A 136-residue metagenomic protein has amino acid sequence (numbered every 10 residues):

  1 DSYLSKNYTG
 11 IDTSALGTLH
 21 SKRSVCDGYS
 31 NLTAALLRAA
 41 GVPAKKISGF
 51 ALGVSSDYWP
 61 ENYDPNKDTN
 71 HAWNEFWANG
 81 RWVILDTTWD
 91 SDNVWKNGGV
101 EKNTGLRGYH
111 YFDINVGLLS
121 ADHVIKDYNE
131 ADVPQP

Functional and structural regions predicted by a protein language model:
D1-S24, L32-A34, S120-P136: Secondary-structure boundary elements
G28-L119: Hydrophobic/aromatic-rich core segments of domains that either
